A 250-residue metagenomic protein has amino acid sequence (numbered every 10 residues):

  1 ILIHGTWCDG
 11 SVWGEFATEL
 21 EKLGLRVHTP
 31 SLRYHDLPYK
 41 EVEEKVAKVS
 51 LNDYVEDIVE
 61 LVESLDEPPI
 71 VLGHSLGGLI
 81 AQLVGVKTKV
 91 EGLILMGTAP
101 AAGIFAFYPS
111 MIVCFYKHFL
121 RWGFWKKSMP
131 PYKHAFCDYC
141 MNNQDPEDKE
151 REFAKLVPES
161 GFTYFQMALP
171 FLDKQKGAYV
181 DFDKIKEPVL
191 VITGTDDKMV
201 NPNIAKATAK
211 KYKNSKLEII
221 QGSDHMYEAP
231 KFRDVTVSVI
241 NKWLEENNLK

Functional and structural regions predicted by a protein language model:
G5-D9, S75, T195: Active-site glycine-rich loops that stabilize anionic/oxyanionic intermediates across multiple enzyme folds
E21-V42: Conserved alpha/beta-hydrolase
L72-G77, A81: Gly/Ala-rich beta-loop-alpha elbow adjacent to hydrolase catalytic centers
V90, I94-F124, Y164-F171: Flexible "cap/lid" loop of the alpha/beta hydrolase fold
K127-V180, E187: Alpha/beta-hydrolase
I185, V191-T193, D197: Short beta-strand/loop motif that positions the catalytic acidic residue of the alpha/beta-hydrolase fold
K198-I204: Conserved alpha/beta-hydrolase "acid-adjacent" motif
S215-K250: Catalytic active-site module of serine/aspartate enzymes centered on a nucleophile-bearing elbow/loop
